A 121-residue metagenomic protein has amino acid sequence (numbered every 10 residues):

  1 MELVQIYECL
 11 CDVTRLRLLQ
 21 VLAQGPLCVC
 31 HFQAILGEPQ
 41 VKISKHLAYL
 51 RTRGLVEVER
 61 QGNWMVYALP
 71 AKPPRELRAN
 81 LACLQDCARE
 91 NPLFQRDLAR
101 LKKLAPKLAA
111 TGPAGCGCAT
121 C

Functional and structural regions predicted by a protein language model:
E2-K42, A48, W64-P73: N-terminal helix-turn-helix DNA-binding core of bacterial DNA-binding proteins
Q20-Q24, L55, P106: Hydrophobic alpha-helical membrane-insertion segments
G25, G37, G54, G62 (+1 more regions): Residue-identity detector for glycine
E38-K45, V58, A99, K103 (+1 more regions): Compositionally biased, low-hydrophobicity segments enriched in charged and small polar residues
T52, A71-C121: C-terminal regulatory/oligomerization modules of transcriptional regulators
T52-Q61, A68-L69: Beta-hairpin "wing" of winged helix-turn-helix
